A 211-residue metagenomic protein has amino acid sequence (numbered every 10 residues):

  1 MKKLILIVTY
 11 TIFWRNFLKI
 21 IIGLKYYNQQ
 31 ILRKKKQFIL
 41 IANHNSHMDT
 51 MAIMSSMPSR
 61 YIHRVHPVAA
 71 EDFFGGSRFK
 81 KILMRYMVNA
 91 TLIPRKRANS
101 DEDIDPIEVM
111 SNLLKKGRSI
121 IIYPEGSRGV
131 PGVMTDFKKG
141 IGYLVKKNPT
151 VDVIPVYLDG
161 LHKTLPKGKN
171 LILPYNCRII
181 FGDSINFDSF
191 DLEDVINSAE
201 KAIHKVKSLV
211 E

Functional and structural regions predicted by a protein language model:
M1-G23, G76-T91, K169-P174: Alpha-helical membrane-targeting segments
I5, I104-E211: Non-catalytic C-terminal accessory region of glycerolipid acyltransferases and related lyso-lipid remodeling enzymes
F13-H44: Helix-to-loop junction immediately C-terminal to a conserved catalytic motif
R15-I21, K96-D101, G132: Short, flexible loop segments at the rims of nucleotide/cofactor-binding pockets, characterized by
K19, M48-A52, G140-L144: Short amphipathic alpha-helical face segments that pack within enzyme cores and frequently flank/anchor catalytic
Y26, S77, I104-I107: Structural motif corresponding to alpha-helix initiation and N-cap regions
K34-R97: Catalytic core of membrane glycerolipid acyltransferases/transacylases, capturing the structured, soluble-facing
F73-F74, R97-N99, R128-G129, N186: Short histidine/acidic/glycine/proline-rich micro-motifs that form metal- and phosphate-coordinating active-site loops
